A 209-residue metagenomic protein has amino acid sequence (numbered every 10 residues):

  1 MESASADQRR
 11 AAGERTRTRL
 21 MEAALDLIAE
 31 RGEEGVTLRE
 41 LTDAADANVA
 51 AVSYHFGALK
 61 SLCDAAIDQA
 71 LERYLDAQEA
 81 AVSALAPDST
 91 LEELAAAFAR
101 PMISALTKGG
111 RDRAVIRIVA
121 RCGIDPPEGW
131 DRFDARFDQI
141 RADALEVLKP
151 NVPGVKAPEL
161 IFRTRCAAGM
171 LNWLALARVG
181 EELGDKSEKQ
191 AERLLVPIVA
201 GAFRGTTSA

Functional and structural regions predicted by a protein language model:
M1-R15, A209: N-terminal intrinsically disordered/low-complexity leader segments
A4, D138-R165, M170-A209: C-terminal peripheral helix-coil segments that are non-catalytic and often amphipathic
G13, R17-L25: Short, leucine-enriched amphipathic alpha-helices that occur as contiguous helical runs
R19, L27-S61, A65-Q69: Helix-turn-helix
A70, Y74-V82: Conserved phosphoryl-transfer catalytic core
E79-D112: Hydrophobic alpha-helical connector segments
E93, V115, P127-V152: Amphipathic alpha-helical packing segments from all-alpha helical-bundle domains
F98, M102, I116-G123, A167-L171 (+1 more regions): Short alpha-helical scaffolding segments that buttress acidic/His motifs in well-ordered protein cores
